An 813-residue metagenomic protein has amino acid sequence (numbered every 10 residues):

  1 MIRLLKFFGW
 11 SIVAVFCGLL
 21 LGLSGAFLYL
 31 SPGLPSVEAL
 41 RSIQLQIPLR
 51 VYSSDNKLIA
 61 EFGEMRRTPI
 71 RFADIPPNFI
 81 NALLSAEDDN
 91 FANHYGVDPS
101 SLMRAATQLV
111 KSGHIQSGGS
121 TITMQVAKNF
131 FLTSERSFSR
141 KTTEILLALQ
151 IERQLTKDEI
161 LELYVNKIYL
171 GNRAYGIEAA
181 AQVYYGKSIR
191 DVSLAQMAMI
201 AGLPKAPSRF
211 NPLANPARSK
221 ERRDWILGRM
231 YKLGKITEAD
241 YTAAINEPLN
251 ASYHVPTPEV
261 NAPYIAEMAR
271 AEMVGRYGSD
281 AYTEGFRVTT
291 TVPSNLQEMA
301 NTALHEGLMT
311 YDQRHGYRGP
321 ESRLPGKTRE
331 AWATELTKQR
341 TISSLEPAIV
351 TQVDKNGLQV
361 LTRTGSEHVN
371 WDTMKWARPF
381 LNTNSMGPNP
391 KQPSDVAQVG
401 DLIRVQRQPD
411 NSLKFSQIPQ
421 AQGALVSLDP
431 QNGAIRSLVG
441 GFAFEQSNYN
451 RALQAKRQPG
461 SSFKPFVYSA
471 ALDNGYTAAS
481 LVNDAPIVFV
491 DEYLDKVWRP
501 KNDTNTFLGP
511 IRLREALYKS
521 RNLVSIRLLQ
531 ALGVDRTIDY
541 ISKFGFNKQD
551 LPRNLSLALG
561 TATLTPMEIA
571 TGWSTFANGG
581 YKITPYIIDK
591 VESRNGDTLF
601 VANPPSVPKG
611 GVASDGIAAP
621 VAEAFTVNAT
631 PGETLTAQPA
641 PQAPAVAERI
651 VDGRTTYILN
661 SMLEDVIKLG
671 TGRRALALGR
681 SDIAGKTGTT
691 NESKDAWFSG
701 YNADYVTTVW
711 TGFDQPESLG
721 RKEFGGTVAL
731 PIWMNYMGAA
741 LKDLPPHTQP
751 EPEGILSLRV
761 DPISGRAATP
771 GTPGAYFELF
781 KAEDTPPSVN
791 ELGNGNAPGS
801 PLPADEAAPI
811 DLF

Functional and structural regions predicted by a protein language model:
M1-Y52, N90, L109-V110: N-terminal type II signal-anchor transmembrane helix that functions as the membrane-insertion/stop-transfer segment
S24, L28, H114-R363, L528 (+4 more regions): Non-catalytic, structured segments within soluble enzyme domains
L83-L84, M230, A300, N432-G433 (+6 more regions): Active-site SXXK
A92-L102, Y175-E178, T237-Y241, Y449 (+3 more regions): Short, well-structured active-site flanking segments
K111-R136, R190, T257-N261, Q431 (+3 more regions): Conserved catalytic neighborhood of penicillin-recognizing serine enzymes
P248-L249, H254, P258, V292 (+6 more regions): Active-site-proximal helix/loop microenvironment of the serine DD-peptidase/beta-lactamase transpeptidase fold
N250-A251, V255, P325-W332, Q352-N356 (+9 more regions): Soluble, non-transmembrane domains of envelope/secretory-pathway proteins that act on or interact with carbohydrate
A262-D280, G423-Q458, S469-A470, S542 (+5 more regions): Active-site beta-strand/loop architecture of penicillin-binding DD-peptidases
